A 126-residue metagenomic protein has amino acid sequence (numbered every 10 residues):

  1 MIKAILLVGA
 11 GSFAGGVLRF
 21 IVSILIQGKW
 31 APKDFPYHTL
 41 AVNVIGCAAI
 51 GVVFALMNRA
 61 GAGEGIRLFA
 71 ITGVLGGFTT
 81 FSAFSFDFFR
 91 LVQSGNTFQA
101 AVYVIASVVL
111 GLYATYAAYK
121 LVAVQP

Functional and structural regions predicted by a protein language model:
M1-P126: Membrane-interface helix-loop junctions in multi-pass transporters/channels
